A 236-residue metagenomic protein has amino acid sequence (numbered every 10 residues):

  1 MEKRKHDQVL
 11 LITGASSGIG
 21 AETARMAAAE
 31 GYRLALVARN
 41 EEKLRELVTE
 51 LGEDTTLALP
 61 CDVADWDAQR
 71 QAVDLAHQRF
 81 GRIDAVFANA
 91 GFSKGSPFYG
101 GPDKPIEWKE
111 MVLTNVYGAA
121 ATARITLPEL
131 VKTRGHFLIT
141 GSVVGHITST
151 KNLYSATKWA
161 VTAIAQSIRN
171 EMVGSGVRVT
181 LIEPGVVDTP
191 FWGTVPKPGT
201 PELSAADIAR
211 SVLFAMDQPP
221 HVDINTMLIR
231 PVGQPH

Functional and structural regions predicted by a protein language model:
S16-S17: Conserved glycine-rich cofactor-binding loop
E30-L47: Conserved glycine-rich Rossmann-like NAD(P)H-binding loop of the short-chain dehydrogenase/reductase
E41-E42, P60-A72, P105: The beta1-alpha1 cofactor-binding region of Rossmann-like NAD(H)/NADP(H)-dependent oxidoreductases
S93-K109: Conserved mid-core segment of classical short-chain dehydrogenase/reductases
A123, T157-K158: Active-site helix of classical SDR
S142: Residue(s) in the substrate-gating loop at a strand-loop-helix junction that position the organic substrate next
G174-V177, L181-I182, K197-H236: C-terminal helical subdomain
